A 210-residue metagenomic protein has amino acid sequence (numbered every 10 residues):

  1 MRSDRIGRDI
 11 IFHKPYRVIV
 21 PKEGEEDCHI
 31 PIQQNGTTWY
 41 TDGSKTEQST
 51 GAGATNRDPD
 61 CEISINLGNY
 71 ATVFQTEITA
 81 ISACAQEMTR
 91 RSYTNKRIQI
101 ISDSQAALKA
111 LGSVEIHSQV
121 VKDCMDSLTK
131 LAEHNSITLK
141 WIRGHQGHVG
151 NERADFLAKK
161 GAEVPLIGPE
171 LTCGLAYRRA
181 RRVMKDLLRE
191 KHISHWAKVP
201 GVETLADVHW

Functional and structural regions predicted by a protein language model:
M1-W210: RNase H-like, metal-dependent ribonuclease domains
